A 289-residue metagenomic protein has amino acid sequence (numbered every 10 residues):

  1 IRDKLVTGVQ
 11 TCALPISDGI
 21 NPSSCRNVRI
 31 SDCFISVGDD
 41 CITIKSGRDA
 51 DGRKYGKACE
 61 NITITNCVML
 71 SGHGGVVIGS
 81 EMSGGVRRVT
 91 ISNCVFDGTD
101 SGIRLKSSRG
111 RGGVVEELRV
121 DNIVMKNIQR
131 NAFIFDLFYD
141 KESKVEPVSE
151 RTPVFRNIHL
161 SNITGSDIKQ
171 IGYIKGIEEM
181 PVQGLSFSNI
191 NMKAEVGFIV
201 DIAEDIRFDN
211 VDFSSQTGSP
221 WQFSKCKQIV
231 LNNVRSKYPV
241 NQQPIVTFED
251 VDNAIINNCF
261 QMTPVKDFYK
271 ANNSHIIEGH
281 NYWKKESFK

Functional and structural regions predicted by a protein language model:
I1-C12: Single conserved hydrophobic/aromatic residue that forms the stacking wall/gate of nucleotide- or nucleobase-binding
Q10-K289: Extracellular/periplasmic carbohydrate-active domains that bind, remodel, or depolymerize complex polysaccharides
